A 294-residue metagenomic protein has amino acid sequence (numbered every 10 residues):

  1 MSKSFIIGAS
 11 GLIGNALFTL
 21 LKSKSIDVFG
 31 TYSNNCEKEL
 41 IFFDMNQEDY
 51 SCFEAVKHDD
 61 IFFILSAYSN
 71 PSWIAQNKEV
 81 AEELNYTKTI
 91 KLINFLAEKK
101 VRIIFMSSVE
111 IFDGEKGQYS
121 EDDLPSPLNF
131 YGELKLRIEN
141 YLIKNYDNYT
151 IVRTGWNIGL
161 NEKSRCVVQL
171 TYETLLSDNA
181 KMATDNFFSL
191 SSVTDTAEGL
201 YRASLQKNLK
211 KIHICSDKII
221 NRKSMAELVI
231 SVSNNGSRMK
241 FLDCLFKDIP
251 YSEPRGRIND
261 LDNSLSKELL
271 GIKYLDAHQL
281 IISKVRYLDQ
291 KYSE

Functional and structural regions predicted by a protein language model:
S4-K24: N-terminal Rossmann NAD(P)H-binding glycine-rich loop of SDR-like oxidoreductase domains
M45-L84: NAD(P)H-binding glycine-rich loop region in Rossmannoid oxidoreductase-like domains and their noncatalytic homologs
D59, A75-I104: NAD(P)-cofactor binding segment of oxidoreductase domains
K91-L128: Conserved Rossmann-fold NAD(P)-dependent oxidoreductase catalytic core, especially the SDR/UDP-sugar
N140-F188, D195, Y201: NAD(P)-dependent short-chain dehydrogenase/reductase
M182-F187, I212-I220, L269: Glycine-rich Rossmann NAD(P)(H)-binding loop
G199-R202, Q206-Y251, Y292-S293: Mid/C-terminal beta-alpha module of Rossmann-like enzyme folds, strongest in SDR-family dehydrogenases/epimerases
N221-E227, D243-S293: Conserved C-terminal active-site "lid" loop/helix of NAD(P)H-dependent oxidoreductases that clamps the redox cofactor
